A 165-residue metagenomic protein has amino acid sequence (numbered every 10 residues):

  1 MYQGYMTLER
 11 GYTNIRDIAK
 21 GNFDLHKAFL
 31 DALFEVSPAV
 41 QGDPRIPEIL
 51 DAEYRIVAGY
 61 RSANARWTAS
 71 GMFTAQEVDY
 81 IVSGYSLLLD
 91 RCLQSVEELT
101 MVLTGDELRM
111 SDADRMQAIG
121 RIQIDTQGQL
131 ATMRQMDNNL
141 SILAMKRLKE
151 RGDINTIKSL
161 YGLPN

Functional and structural regions predicted by a protein language model:
Y2-G42: Start-of-domain marker
Y2-Y5, E9-Y12, S37, V57 (+4 more regions): A structural signal for well-ordered alpha-helices, especially hydrophobic packing surfaces of coiled-coils
T13, D17, L33, P44 (+5 more regions): Generic preference for well-ordered secondary structure
N14, G21, A28, L88 (+2 more regions): Alpha-helix boundary/interfacial micro-motifs
F23, V40-I46, G71-V78: Short, structured coil/loop segments at alpha-helix boundaries
L30-T68: Surface-exposed acidic loop/strand-edge motifs in secreted or periplasmic proteins that form small linear binding
A52-G120: Extended amphipathic alpha-helical interaction segments
T100-N165: Long amphipathic all-alpha helical oligomerization modules
